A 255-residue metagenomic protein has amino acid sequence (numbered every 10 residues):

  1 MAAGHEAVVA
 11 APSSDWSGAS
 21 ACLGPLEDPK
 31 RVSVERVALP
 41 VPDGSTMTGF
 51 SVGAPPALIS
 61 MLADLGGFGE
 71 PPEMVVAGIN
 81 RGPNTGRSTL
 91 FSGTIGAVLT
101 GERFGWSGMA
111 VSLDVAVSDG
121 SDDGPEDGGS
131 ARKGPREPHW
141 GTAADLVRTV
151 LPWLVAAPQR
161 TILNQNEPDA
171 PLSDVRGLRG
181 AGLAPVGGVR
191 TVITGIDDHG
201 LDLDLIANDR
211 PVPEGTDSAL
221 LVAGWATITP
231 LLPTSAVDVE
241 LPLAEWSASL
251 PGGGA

Functional and structural regions predicted by a protein language model:
M1-A2, E102: Anion (oxyanion) recognition and catalysis
A2-D64, E70-P71: A cross-family phosphate/adenosyl-ligand binding-site feature
A11, A77-N80, A110-S112, Q165-P168 (+1 more regions): Short beta-strand segments
D15, P55-P56, N80-P83, A170 (+1 more regions): Short glycine-rich anion-binding loops that position phosphate/pyrophosphate groups of nucleotides and phosphorylated
A19-L23, D122-D123, R176-L178: Short aromatic-enriched loop/helix-cap "lid" or pocket-rim segments at secondary-structure transitions that line
A57, M61-D64, V98, E102 (+2 more regions): Predominant activation on well-ordered alpha-helical scaffold segments within soluble catalytic domains
L62-G120: Internal, conserved structured core segments that host functional sites
P125-A255: Electrostatically charged, flexible surface regions
